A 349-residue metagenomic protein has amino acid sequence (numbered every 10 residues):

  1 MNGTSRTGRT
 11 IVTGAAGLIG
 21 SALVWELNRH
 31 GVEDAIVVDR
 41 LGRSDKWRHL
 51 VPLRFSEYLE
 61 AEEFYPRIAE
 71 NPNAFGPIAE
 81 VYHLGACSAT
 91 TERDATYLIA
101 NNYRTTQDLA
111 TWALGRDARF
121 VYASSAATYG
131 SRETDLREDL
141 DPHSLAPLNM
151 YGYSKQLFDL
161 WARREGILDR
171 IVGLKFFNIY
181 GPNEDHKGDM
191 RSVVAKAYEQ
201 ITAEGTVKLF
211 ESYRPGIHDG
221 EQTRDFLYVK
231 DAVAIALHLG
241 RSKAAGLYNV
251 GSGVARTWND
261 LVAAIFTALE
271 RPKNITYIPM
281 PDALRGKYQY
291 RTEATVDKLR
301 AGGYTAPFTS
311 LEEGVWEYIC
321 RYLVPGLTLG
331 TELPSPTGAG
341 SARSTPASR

Functional and structural regions predicted by a protein language model:
T10-H30: N-terminal Rossmann NAD(P)H-binding glycine-rich loop of SDR-like oxidoreductase domains
T13, V38, V81-G85, F120-A126 (+1 more regions): SDR active-site strand-loop-helix element
V37-Y65: Glycine-rich phosphate-binding loop and adjoining beta1-alpha1-beta2 segment of Rossmann-like nucleotide-binding folds
P52, A61-N101, G130: NAD(P)H-binding glycine-rich loop region in Rossmannoid oxidoreductase-like domains and their noncatalytic homologs
A100, R104-D108, G115, R119 (+3 more regions): Catalytic helix-loop patch of NAD(P)-dependent Rossmann-fold dehydrogenases
T134, L160-A234, A264-F266: NAD(P)-dependent short-chain dehydrogenase/reductase
I201-R349: C-terminal substrate-binding subdomain of Rossmann-fold SDR/epimerase-dehydratase oxidoreductases
